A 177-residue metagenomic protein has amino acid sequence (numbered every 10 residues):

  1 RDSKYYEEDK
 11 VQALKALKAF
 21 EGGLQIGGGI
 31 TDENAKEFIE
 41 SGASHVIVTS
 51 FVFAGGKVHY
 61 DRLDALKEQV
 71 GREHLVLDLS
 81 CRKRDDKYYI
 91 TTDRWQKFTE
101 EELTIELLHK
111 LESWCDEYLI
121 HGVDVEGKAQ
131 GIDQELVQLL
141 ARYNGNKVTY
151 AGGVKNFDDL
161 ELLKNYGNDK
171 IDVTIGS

Functional and structural regions predicted by a protein language model:
R1-E7: N-terminal beta-alpha supersecondary unit
E7-L14, H59-D64, E100-I105, Q130-L139: Charged helix-capping and loop-helix junction motifs
Q12-K15, A19-H45, Q134-V173: Catalytic cores of alpha/beta
G28-I30, S50-F51, L79-C81, G122 (+2 more regions): A cross-domain feature marking catalytic cores of carbohydrate-active enzymes and several ubiquitous metabolic/repair
I30-D32, V52, C81, V125 (+3 more regions): Short, flexible micro-motifs
A35-K36, K57-V58, K87, A129-Q130 (+1 more regions): Short glycine-/acidic-enriched loop or helix-start segments at secondary-structure transitions that form or flank
I39-V125: Conserved anion-binding
V58-Q69, L160-K170, I175-S177: C-terminal helical cap(s) of enzyme catalytic domains, especially alpha/beta-barrels
